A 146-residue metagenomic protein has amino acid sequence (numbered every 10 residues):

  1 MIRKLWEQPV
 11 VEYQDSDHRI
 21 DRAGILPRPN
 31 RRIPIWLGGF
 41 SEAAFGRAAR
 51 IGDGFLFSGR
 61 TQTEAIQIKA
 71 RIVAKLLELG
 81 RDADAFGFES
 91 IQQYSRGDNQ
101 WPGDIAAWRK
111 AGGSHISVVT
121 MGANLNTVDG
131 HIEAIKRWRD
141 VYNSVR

Functional and structural regions predicted by a protein language model:
M1-R146: Active-site-adjacent structural elements that line small-molecule/cofactor binding pockets in enzymes
